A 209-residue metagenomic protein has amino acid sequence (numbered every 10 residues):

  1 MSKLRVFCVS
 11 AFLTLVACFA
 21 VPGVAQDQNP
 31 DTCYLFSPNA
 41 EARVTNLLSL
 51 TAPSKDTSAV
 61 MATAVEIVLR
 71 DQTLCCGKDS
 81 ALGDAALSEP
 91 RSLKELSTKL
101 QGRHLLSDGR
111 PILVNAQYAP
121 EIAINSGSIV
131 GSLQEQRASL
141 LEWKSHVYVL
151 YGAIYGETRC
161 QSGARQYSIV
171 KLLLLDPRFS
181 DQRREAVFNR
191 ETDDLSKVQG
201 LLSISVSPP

Functional and structural regions predicted by a protein language model:
M1-A11: Bacterial N-terminal signal peptides that target proteins for export
L4, T14, N29, D71-Q72: Secretory pathway export signals and precursors
S10-F19: Bacterial N-terminal signal peptides
V21-A25: Sec/Tat signal peptide C-region and signal peptidase I cleavage site
N29, Y34-L35, V44, T73 (+1 more regions): Conserved active-site-adjacent core of cysteine acyl-enzyme catalytic domains
P38, A42-K55: A short glycine/serine-rich beta->alpha loop
K55, A59, V68-T73: N-terminal carbohydrate-binding/catalytic regions of secreted carbohydrate-active enzymes
